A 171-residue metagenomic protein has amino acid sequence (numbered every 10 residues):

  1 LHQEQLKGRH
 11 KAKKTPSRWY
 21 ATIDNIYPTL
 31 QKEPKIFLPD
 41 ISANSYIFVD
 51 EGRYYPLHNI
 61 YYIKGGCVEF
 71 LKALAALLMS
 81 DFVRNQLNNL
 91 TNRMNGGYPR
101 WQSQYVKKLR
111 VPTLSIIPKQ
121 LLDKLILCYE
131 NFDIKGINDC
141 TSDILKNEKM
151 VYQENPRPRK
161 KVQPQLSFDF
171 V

Functional and structural regions predicted by a protein language model:
L1-D123, L127: Polybasic, glycine- and aromatic-enriched phosphate-binding surface used to engage nucleic acids
T113-V171: Non-catalytic DNA-recognition/assembly elements of restriction-modification systems
